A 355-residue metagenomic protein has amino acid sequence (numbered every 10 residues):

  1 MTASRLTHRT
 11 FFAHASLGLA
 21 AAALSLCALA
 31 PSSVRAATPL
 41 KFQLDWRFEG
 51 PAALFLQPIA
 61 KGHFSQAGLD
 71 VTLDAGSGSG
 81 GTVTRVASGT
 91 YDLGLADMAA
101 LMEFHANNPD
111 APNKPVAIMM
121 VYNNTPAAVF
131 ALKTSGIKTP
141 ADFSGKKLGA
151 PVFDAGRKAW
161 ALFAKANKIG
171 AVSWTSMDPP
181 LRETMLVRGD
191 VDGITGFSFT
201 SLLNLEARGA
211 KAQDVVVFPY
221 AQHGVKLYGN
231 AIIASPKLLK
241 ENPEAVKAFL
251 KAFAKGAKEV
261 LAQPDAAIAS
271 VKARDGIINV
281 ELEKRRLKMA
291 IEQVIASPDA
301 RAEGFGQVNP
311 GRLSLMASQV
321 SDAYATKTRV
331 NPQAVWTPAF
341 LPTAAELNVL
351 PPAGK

Functional and structural regions predicted by a protein language model:
A3-C27: Twin-arginine (Tat) signal peptide motif
L29-A36: Sec/Tat signal peptide C-region and signal peptidase I cleavage site
A36-R188, D192-F199, F218-Y220, V225-K226: Short, glycine-/small- and polar/acidic-enriched structural segments that line small-molecule recognition paths
D74, A117, W174, V260-S270 (+1 more regions): Surface-exposed patches in mature extracellular/periplasmic domains of secreted proteins
A99-A100, N108, L181-V280: Pocket-lining segment of extracytoplasmic ligand-binding domains
A171-W174, A212-V216, I277-K288, T326-V335: Short, surface-exposed acidic
E241-A325: Secondary-structure end/capping motifs
L313-K355: Conserved C-terminal helix/tail region of periplasmic/extracytoplasmic solute-binding proteins
